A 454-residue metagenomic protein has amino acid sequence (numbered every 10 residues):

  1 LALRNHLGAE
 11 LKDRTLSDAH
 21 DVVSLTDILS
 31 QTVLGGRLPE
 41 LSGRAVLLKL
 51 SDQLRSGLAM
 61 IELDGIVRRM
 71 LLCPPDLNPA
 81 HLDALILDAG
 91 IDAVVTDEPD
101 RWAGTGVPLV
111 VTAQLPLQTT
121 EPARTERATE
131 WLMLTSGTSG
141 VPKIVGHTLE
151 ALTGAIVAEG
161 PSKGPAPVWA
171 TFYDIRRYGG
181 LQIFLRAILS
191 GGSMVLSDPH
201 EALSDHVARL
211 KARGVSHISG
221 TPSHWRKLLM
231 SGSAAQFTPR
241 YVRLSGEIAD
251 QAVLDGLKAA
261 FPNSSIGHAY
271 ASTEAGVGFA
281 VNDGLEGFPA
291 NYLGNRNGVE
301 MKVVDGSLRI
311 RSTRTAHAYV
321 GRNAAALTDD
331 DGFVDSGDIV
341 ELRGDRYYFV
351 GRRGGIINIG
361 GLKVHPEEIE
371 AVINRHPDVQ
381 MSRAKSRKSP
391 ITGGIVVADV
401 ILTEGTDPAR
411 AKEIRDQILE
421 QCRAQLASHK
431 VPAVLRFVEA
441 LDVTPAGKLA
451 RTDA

Functional and structural regions predicted by a protein language model:
R4-E40, L82-D83, H147-E150: Conserved AMP-binding/adenylate-forming core of the ANL superfamily
S24, E130-V157: Conserved AMP-binding A3 loop
G35-D76, T171-D174, K363, L402: Conserved AMP-binding/adenylate-forming
G154-V168, R176-S216: Conserved AMP-binding/adenylation subdomain of ANL enzymes
H217, L229-F288: Gly/Ser/Thr-rich phosphate-binding loop
I218, D331-G332, G337-K430: AMP-binding/adenylate-forming catalytic core of the ANL superfamily
K302-D331, L362-V364: Conserved ATP/PPi-binding loop(s) of AMP-dependent carboxylate-activating enzymes
L426-K448: AMP-binding/adenylate-forming catalytic domain of the ANL superfamily
